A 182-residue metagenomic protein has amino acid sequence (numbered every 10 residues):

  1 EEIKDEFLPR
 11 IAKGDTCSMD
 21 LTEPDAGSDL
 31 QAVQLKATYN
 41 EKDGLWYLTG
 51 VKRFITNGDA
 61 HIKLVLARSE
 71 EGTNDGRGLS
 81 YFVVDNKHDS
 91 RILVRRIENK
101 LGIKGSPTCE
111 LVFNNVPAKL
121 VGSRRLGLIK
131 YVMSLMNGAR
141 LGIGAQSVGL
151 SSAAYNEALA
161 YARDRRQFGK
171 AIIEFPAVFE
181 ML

Functional and structural regions predicted by a protein language model:
E2-L35, Y39, G44: Internal maturation/activation junctions in enzymes
K13-G14, D29-L30, N40-K42, V112 (+1 more regions): Alpha-helical interface subdomain recognition
M19, A37, L48-G50, F82 (+3 more regions): Buried hydrophobic positions in well-ordered alpha/beta secondary-structure cores of metabolic enzymes
D25-S28, F54-N57, T73, K100-P107: Short Gly/Pro-enriched turn/cap motifs at secondary-structure boundaries
S28-Q34, N57-H61, D75-R77, L93-R96 (+2 more regions): Short acidic, glycine/serine/threonine-rich loops at helix termini
A32-Y39, L66-A67, L111, N115: Short beta-strand elements
L45-I92: A short core secondary-structure module
S90, R95, E110-A139, N156-E174: A glycine-rich, basic-preceded beta-loop-alpha segment at the flavin cofactor/substrate interface of flavin-utilizing
